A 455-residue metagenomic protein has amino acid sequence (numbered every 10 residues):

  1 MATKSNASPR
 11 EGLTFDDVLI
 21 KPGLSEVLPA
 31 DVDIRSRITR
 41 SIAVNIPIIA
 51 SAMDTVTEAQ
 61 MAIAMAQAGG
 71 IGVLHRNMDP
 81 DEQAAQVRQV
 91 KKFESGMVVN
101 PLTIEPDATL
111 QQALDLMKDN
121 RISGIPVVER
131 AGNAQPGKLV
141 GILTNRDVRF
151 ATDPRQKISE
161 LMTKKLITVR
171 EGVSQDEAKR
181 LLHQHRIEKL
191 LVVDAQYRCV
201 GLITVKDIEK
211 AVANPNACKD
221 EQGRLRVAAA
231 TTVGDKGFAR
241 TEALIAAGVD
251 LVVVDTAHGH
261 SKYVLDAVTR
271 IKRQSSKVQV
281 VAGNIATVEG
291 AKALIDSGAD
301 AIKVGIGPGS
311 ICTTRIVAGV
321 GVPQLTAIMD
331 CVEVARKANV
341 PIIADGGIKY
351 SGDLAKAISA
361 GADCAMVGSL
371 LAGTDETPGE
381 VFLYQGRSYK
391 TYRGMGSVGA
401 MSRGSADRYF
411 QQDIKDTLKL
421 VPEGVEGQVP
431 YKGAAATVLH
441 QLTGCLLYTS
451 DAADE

Functional and structural regions predicted by a protein language model:
L28-V44, S51-M53, E82-I122, V127-A134 (+5 more regions): Bateman/CBS regulatory modules and CBS-like beta-alpha motifs in cytosolic regions of diverse proteins
I48, E221-A229, Q274-A282, A335-D345: Short beta-strand/loop segments at the ligand-binding rim of alpha/beta enzyme cores
V73-D79, T256-H258, V304-R315, K356 (+1 more regions): Glycine-rich phosphate-binding active-site loops on the catalytic face of alpha/beta enzymes
L74-D79, A85, K138-P154, I187 (+3 more regions): Short beta->alpha transition motifs characteristic of CBS
H75, A230, L251-H260, Q279-N284 (+1 more regions): Catalytic beta/alpha-barrel core
E82, Q86, D207-N216, A257-S275 (+2 more regions): Active-site-adjacent beta->alpha loops and helix N-cap segments on the catalytic face of soluble alpha/beta enzymes
R240, T287-D300, K349-A360: Catalytic cores of alpha/beta
Y448-E455: Conserved small/polar residues in nucleotide/adenosyl-binding loops
